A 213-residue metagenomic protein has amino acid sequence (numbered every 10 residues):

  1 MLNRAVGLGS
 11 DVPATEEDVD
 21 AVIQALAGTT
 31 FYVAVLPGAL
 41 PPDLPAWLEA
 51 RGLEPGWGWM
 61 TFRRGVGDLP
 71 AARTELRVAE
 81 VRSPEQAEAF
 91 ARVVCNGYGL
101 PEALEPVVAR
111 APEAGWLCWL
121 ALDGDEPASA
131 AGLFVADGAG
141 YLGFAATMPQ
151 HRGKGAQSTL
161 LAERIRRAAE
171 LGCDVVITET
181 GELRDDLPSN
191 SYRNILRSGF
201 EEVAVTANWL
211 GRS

Functional and structural regions predicted by a protein language model:
M1-P13, W59, D68-V107, E126-P127 (+1 more regions): Short amphipathic alpha-helix that is part of the acyltransferase structural core
S10-R82, T178, R184, P188-L196 (+1 more regions): Acyl-donor-binding surface of acyltransferase catalytic domains
T15-I23, F144-T147, G153-E170, R193 (+1 more regions): Conserved acetyl-CoA-binding loop-helix of GNAT-fold acetyltransferases
R77, R82-A91, G99, A131-F134 (+5 more regions): Ligand-binding pocket scaffold of soluble enzyme catalytic domains
G99-Q150: A conserved beta-strand-loop-helix scaffold within acyl/acetyltransferase catalytic domains
